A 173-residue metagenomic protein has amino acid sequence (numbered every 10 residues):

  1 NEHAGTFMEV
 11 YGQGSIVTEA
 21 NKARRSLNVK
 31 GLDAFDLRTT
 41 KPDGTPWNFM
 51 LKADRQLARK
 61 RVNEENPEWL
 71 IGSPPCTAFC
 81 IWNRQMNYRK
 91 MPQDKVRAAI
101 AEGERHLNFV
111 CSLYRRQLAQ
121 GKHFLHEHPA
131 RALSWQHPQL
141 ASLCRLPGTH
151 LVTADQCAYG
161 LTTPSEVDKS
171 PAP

Functional and structural regions predicted by a protein language model:
N1-P173: Conserved active-site and SAM-binding loop architecture of S-adenosyl-L-methionine-dependent nucleic-acid
